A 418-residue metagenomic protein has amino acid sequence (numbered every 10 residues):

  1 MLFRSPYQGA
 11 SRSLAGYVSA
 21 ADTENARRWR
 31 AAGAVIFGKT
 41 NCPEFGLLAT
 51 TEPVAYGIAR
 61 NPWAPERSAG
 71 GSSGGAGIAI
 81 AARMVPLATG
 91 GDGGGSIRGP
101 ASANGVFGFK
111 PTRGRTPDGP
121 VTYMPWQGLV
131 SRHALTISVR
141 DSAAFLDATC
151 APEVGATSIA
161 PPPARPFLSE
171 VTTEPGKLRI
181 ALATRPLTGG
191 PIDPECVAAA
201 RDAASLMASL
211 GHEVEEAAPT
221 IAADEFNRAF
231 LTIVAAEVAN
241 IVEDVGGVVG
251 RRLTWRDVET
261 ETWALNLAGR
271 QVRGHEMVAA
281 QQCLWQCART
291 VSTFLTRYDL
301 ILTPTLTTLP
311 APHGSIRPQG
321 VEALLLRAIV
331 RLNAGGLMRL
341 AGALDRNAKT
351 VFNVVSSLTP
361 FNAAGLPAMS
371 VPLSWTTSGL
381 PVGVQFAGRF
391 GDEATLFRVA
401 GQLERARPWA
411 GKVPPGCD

Functional and structural regions predicted by a protein language model:
M1-G94, S205, L210-G211, E215 (+2 more regions): Gly/Ser-rich catalytic/binding loops embedded in alpha/beta enzyme cores
M1-S11, S169-T184, A235-S292, T305-D345 (+2 more regions): Short helix-loop capping/hinge segments that flank enzyme active sites or metal/cofactor-binding pockets
M1-V18, G46-L47, F167, V171 (+3 more regions): Short, well-ordered alpha-helical
R4, P360-N362: Conserved short alpha-helical elements in the N-terminal third of ANL/AMP-binding
S13-Y17, V130-I137, L267-V272, F386-A387: Short, well-ordered beta-strand elements within core beta-sheets of diverse protein domains
K110-S205, L210, I221-D224, V248-R251 (+1 more regions): A short helix-breaking turn/cap at a secondary-structure junction
A134, L380-R389, L396-F397: Short, well-ordered beta-strand elements
